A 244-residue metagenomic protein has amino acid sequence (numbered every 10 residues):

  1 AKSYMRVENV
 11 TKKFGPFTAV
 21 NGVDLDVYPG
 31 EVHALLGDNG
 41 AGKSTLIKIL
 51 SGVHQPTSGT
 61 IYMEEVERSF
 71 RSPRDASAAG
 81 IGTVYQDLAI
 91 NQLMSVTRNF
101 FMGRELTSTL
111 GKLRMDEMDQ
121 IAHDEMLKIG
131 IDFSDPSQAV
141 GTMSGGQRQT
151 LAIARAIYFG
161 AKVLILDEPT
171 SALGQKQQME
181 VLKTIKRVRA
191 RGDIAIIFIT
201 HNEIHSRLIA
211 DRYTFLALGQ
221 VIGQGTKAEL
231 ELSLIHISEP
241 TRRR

Functional and structural regions predicted by a protein language model:
A1-R6, V10-L234, S238, R242: Glycine-rich phosphate-binding loops of nucleotide-dependent enzymes
